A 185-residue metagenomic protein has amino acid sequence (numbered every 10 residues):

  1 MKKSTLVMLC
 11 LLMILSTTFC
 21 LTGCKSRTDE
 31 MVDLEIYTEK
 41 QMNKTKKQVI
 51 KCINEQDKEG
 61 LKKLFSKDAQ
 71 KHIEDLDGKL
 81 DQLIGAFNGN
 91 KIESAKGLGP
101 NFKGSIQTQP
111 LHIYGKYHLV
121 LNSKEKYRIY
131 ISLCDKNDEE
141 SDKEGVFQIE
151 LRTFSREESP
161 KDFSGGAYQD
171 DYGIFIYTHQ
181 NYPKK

Functional and structural regions predicted by a protein language model:
M1-T22: Sec-dependent bacterial lipoprotein signal peptides
G23-K51: Short, low-complexity N-terminal intrinsically disordered segments enriched in polar/charged residues
K25, K62-V120: Short solvent-exposed beta->alpha transition segments
D29, N43, K58, K62-S66: Acidic/histidine-rich, surface-exposed loop or edge segments in extracytoplasmic proteins
E35-M42, N54, I73-D77, G85 (+2 more regions): Intrinsic-disorder-associated interaction segments
Q48-G60: Short helix-adjacent coil turns
F102-K185: Exposed beta-sheet edge and beta->alpha loop/turn motif
